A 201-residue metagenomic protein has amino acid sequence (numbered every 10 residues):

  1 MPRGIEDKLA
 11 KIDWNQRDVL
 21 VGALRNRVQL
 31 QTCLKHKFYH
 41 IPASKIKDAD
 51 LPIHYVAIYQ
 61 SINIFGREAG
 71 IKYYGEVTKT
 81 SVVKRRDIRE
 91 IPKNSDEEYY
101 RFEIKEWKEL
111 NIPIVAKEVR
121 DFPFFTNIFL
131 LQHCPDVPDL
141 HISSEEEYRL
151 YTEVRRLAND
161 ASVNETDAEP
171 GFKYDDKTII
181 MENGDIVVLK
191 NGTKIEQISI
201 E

Functional and structural regions predicted by a protein language model:
P2-K177, E182-G184, G192-E201: Structured alpha/beta reader/binder surfaces that contact nucleic acids or chromatin modification marks
